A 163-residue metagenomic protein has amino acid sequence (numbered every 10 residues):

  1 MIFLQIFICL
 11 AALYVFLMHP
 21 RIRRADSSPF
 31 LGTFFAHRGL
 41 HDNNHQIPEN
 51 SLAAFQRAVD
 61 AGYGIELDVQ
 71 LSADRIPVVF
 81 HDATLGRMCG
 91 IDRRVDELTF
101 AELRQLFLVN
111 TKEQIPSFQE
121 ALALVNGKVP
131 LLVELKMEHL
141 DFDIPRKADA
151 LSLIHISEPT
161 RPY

Functional and structural regions predicted by a protein language model:
M1-H45, N110: Long, acidic (Asp/Glu-rich), low-complexity accessory segments flanking structured domains
I22-G32, R38-G39, Q70-P130, L135-K136: An active-site metal/cofactor-coordinating segment within enzyme catalytic domains
H45-E49, D143-R146: Short, solvent-exposed loop/turn segments at secondary-structure boundaries
S51, Q114, F118, A148-A150: Aromatic/hydrophobic pocket-lining residues that form the small-molecule binding cavity in soluble enzyme cores
A54-L71: Catalytic domains of carbohydrate-active enzymes, especially glycoside hydrolases
D141-L153: Distinct, well-ordered alpha-helical segments
I154-Y163: Single conserved hydrophobic/aromatic residue that forms the stacking wall/gate of nucleotide- or nucleobase-binding
